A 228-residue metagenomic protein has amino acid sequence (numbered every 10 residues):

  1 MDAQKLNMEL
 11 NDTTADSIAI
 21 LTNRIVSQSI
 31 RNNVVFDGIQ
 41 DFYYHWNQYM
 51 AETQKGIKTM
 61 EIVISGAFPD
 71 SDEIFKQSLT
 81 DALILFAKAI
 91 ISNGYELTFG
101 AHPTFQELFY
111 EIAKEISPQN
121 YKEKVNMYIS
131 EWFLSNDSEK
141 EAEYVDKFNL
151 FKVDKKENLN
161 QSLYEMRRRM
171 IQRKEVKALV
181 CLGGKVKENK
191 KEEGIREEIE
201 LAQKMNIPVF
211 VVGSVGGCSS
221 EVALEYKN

Functional and structural regions predicted by a protein language model:
M1-T59, L163, R173, L224-E225: Defense-system signaling and execution modules centered on TIR/cGAS-STING-like, death/scaffold domains and their
M8, V34, E52, I62 (+3 more regions): Compositionally biased, low-complexity repeat tracts
A19, E61-V63, A178: Ordered hydrophobic segments in well-structured contexts
T59-P69: Short, hydrophobic/glycine-enriched beta-strand segments
D70-N228: Acidic/glycine-enriched connector segments
